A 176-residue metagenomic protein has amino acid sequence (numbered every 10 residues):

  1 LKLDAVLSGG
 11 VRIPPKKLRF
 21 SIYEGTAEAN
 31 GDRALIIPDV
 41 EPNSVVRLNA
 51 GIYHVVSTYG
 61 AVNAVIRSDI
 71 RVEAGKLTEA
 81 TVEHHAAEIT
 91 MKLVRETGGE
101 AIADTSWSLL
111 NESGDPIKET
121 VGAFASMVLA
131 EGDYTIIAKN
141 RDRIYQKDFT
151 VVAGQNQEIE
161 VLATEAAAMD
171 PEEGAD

Functional and structural regions predicted by a protein language model:
L1-D176: Short loop/turn and low-complexity linker motifs enriched in small/turn-promoting residues
